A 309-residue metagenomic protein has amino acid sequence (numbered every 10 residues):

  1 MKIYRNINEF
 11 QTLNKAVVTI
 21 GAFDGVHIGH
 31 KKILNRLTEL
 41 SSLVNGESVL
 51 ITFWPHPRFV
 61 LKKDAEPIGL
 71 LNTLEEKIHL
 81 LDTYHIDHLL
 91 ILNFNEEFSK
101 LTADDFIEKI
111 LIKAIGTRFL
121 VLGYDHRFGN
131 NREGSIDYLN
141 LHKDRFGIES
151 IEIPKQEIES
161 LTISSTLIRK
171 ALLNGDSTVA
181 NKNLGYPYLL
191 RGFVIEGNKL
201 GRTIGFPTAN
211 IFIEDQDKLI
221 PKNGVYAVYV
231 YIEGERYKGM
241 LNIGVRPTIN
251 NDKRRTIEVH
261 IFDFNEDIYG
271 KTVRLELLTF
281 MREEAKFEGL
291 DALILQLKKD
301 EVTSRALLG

Functional and structural regions predicted by a protein language model:
I7-I68, T73: N-terminal catalytic cores of NTP/NDP-binding nucleotidyl/phosphoryl-transfer enzymes
E9-T12, E96-S99, E157-L161: A short acidic, often aromatic-flanked loop/helix-cap motif at beta-alpha or helix-coil junctions that lines enzyme
H27, L81, L120, A180 (+2 more regions): Residue-level signal for inorganic ion chemistry
F59-F146: N-terminal Rossmann-like or analogous alpha/beta NTP/dinucleotide-binding catalytic cores that position adenine
K143-N242: Glycine-rich, Lys/Arg-enriched anion-binding loops that position phosphate/diphosphate groups for phosphoryl
G197-G309: Phosphate/ribose-recognition catalytic cores of enzymes acting on nucleotide-derived substrates
